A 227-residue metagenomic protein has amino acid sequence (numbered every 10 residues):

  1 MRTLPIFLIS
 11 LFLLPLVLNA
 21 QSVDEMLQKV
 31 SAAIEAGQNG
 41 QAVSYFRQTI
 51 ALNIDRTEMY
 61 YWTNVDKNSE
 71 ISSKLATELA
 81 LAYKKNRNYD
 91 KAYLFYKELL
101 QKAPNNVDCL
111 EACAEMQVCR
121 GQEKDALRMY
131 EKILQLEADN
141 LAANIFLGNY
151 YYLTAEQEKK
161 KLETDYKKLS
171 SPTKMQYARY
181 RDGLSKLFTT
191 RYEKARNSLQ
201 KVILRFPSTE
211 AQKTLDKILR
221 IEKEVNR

Functional and structural regions predicted by a protein language model:
L18-W62, S69-K74: N-terminal leader/linker segments that initiate helical-solenoid repeat arrays
A51, E98-Q101, K132-Q135, N197 (+1 more regions): Conserved structural position within tetratricopeptide repeats
I54, E70, P104, A138-D139 (+1 more regions): Short coil turns that delineate tetratricopeptide repeat
T57, C119-G121, G148, L153-L162 (+1 more regions): Short coil/turn linking the two alpha-helices of tandem helical-hairpin repeats
E58-E70, L153-S198: Short coil/linker segments at helix-helix boundaries
E58-Y60, L75, C109, A143 (+1 more regions): TPR alpha-solenoid repeat register
W62-N64, E78, A112, F146 (+1 more regions): Canonical tetratricopeptide repeat
